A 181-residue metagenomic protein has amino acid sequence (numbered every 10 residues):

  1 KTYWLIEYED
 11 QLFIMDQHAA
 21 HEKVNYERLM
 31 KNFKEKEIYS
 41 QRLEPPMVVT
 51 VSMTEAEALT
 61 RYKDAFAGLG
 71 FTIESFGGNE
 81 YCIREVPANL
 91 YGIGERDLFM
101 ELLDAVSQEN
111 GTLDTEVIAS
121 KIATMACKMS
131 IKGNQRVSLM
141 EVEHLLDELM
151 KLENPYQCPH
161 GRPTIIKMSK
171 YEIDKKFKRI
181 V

Functional and structural regions predicted by a protein language model:
K1-V181: Long, charged low-complexity intrinsically disordered regions
